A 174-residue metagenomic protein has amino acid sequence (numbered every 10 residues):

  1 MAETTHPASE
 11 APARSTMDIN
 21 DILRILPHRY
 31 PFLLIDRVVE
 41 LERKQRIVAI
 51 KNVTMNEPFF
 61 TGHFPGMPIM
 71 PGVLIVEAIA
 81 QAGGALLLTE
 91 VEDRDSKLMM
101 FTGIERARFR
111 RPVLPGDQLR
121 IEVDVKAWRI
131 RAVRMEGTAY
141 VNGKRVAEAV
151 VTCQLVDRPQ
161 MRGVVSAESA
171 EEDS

Functional and structural regions predicted by a protein language model:
M1-I35, E40: N-terminal leader/capping segments at the start of a protein or of a new domain
E3, P7-T16, G83-R120, V146-E148 (+1 more regions): Hydrophobic beta-strand-centered segment that forms part of the acyl-chain substrate-binding groove
L23, G66, F109-R111: Beta-strand-rich interaction surfaces with strong enrichment in secreted/lumenal proteins
P27-M70: Catalytic strand-loop segment that frames the active site of acyl-thioester-processing enzymes
L33, K44-V48, Q118-R120, A132-R134 (+1 more regions): Intrinsic-disorder/low-complexity, polar/charged segments enriched in Ser/Thr/Lys/Arg/Asp/Glu/Gln
V38, I104-N142: Hydrophobic beta-sheet segments that form the core/acyl-binding groove of ACP/CoA-dependent acyl-chain-processing
Q45, M70-D93: Active-site helix/loop of acyl-thioester processing domains in fatty-acid/polyketide metabolism, spanning hotdog-fold
A147, V151-S174: C-terminal output/interaction extensions
